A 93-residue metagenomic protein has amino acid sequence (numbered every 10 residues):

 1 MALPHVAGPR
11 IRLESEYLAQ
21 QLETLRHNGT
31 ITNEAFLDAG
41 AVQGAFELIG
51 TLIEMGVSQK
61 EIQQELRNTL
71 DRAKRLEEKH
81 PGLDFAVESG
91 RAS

Functional and structural regions predicted by a protein language model:
M1-S93: Long, low-complexity or tandemly repetitive, helically biased scaffold regions used for multimeric assembly/adhesion
